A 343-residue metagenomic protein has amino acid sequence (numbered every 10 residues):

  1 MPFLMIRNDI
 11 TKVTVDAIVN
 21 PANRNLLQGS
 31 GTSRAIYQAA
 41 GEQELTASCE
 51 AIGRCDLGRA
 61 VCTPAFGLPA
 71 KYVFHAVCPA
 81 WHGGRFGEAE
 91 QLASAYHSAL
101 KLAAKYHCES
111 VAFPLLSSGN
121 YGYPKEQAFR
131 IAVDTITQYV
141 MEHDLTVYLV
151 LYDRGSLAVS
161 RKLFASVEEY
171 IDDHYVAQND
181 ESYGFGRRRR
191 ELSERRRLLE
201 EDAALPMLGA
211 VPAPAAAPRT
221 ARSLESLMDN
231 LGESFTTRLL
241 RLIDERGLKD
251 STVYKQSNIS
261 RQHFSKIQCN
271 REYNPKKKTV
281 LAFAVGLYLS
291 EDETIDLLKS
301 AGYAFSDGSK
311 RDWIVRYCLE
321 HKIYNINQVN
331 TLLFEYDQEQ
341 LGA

Functional and structural regions predicted by a protein language model:
M1-A103: Glycine-/small-residue-enriched capping loops at alpha/beta junctions
A80-E201: Phosphate/ribose-phosphate-bearing ligand recognition and processing surfaces, centered on ADP-ribose/NAD(+/P+) systems
A210-D250, N327-A343: A short, Lys/Arg-rich alpha-helix, primarily the initiator
I243, Y254, A284: The alpha-helix within a helix-turn-helix
N258-P275, K299-G302: Recognition helix of helix-turn-helix/homeodomain-like DNA-binding domains that insert into the DNA major groove
R271-V285: Short, basic-rich loop-to-helix N-cap that marks the start of a DNA-contacting helix
E293-G342: Short amphipathic recognition helices of helix-turn-helix/homeodomain-type DNA-binding modules
